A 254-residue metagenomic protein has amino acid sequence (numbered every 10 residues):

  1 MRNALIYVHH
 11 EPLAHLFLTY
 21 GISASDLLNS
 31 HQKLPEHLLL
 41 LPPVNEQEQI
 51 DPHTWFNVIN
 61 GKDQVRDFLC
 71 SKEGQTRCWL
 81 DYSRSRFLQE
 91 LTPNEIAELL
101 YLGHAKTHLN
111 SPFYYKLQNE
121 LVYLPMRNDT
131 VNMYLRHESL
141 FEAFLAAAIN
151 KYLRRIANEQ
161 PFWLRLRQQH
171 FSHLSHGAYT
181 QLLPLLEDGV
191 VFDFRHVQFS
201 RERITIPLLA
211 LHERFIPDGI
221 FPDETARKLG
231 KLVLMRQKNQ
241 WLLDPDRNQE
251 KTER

Functional and structural regions predicted by a protein language model:
M1-R254: Structured alpha/beta or helical-core interaction and ligand-binding surfaces enriched in interleaved
